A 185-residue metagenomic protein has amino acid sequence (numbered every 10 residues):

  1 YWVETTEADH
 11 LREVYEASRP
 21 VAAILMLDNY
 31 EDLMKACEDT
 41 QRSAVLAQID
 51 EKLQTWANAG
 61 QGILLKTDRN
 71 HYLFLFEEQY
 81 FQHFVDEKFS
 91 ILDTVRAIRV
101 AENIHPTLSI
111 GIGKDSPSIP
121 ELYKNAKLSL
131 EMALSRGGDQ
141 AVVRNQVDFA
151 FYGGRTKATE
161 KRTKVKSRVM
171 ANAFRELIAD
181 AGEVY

Functional and structural regions predicted by a protein language model:
Y1-D39, S135, V147-K161, R168: Sensory coupling linkers of modular signal transduction proteins
R12-Y15, F89-L92, D115-G138, K157-R168: Catalytic-core segments of nucleotide cyclases and related cyclic-nucleotide turnover enzymes
V14, L64-L65, E176-L177: Replace "in large, NTP-powered and nucleic-acid-processing enzymes" with "in large, NTP-powered factors and other
A17-Q79: Catalytic NTP-binding/metal-coordinating core of nucleotidyl cyclase/transferase enzymes
V21, T107-S109, G182-V184: Residues that mark the start of a beta-strand
D50-Q61, Q82-P106, S118, Y123-M132: Alpha-helical scaffold within the catalytic cores of cyclic-nucleotide enzymes
I63-L75, V100-L128, G138-V147: A short glycine-enriched loop-to-beta-strand structural element that forms part of the catalytic core of nucleotide
K166-E183: Active-site core of bacterial EAL-family cyclic-dinucleotide phosphodiesterase domains
